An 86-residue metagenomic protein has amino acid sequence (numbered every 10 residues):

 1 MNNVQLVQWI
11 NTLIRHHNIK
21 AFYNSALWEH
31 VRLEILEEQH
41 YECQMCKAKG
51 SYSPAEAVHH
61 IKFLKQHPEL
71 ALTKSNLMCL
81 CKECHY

Functional and structural regions predicted by a protein language model:
M1-H30, A48-Y52: A boundary/linker detector
E29-Q39, L70-K74: Short, flexible, mixed-charge glycine/proline-rich loop motifs that serve as phosphate/nucleic-acid-contacting
E37, Y41-Q44, C79-K82: Generic recognition of well-ordered alpha-helical segments within structured catalytic/regulatory domains
C43-C46, E56-K65: Histidine-centered catalytic micro-motifs used for acid/base chemistry in nuclease and nucleotide-processing active
A48-S51, L77-Y86: Short Cys/His-centered divalent metal-binding micro-motifs
K62-L77: Short linker/helix segments within small regulatory modules
